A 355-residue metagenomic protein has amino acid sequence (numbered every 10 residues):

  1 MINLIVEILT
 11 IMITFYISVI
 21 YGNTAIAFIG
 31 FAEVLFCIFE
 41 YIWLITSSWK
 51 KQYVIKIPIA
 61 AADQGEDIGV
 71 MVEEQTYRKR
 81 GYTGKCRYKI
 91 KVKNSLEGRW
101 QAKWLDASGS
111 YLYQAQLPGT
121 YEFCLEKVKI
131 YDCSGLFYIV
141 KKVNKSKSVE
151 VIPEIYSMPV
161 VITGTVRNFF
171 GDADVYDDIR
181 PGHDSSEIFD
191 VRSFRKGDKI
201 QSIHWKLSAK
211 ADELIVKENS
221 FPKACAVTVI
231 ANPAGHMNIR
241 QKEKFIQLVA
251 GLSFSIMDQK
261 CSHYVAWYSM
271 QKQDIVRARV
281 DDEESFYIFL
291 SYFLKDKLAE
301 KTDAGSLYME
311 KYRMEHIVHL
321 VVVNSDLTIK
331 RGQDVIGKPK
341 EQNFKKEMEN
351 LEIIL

Functional and structural regions predicted by a protein language model:
M1, T24-I26, L35, R78-K85 (+1 more regions): Proteins with a high burden of low-complexity, intrinsically disordered sequence enriched in S/T/G/P/A and R, requiring
M1-V54: Extracellular/lumenal glycan-associated context and N-glycosylation machinery
L35-V276: An amphipathic, basic-hydrophobic helix/alpha-beta surface used to engage anionic, phosphate-rich ligands or surfaces
E218-L355: Long, non-transmembrane cytosolic or organellar matrix-exposed soluble domains/tails of integral membrane proteins
